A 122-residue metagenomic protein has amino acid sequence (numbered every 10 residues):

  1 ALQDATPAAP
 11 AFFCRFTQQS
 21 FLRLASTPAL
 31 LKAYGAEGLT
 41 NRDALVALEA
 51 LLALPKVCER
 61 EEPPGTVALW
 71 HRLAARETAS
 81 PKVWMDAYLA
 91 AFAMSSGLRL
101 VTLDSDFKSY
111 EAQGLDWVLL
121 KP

Functional and structural regions predicted by a protein language model:
A1-F16, A25-V46: Short, well-structured N-terminal submotif of metal-dependent ribonuclease cores
A11-R15, E59-E61, L100-T102, L119: A structural signal for short, well-ordered beta-strand segments and their strand-loop junctions that often border
T17, D106-F107: Alpha-helix capping/helix-boundary segments
A53-V101: Active-site neighborhoods of divalent-metal-dependent phosphate/nucleic-acid chemistry enzymes
K82-V83, D104, V118-P122: Histidine- and aromatic-rich ligand-binding microenvironments
F107-G114: Short loop/helix-cap segments at secondary-structure boundaries that form the rim of catalytic
